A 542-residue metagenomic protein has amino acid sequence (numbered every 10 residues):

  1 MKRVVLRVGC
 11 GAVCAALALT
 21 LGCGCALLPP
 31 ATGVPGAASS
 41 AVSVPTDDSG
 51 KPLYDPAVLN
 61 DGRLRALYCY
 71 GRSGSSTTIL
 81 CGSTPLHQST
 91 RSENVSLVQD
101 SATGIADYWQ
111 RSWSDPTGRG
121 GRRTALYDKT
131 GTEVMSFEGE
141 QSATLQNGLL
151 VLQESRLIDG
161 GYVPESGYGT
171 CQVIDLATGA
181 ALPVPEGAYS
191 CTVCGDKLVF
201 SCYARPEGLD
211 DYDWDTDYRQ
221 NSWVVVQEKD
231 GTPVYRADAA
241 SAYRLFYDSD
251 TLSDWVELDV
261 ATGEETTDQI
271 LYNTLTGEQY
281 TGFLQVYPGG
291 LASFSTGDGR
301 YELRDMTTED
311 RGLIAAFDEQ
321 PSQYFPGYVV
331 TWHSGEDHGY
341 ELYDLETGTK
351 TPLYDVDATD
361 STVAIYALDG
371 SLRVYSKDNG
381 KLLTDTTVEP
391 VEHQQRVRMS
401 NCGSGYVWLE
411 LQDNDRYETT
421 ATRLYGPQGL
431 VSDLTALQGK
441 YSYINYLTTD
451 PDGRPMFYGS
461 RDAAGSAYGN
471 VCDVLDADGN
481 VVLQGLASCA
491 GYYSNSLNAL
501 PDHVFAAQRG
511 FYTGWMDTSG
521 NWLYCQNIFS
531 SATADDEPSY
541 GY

Functional and structural regions predicted by a protein language model:
M1-V13: Bacterial N-terminal signal peptides that target proteins for export
T20-G24: C-terminal motif of bacterial Sec signal peptides marking the signal peptidase cleavage site
A26-V34: Bacterial lipoprotein signal-peptidase II cleavage site
G33-Y542: Residue-level detector of conserved, function-critical positions
